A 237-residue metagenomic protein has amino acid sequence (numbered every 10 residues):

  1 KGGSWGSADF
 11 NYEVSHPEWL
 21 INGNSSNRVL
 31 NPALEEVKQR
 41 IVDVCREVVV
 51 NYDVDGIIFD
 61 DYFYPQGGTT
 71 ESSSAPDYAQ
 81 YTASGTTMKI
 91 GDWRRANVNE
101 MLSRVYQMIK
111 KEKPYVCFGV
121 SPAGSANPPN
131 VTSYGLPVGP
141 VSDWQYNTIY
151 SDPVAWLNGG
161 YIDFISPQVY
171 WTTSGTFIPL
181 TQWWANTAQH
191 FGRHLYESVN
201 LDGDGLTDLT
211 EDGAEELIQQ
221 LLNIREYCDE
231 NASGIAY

Functional and structural regions predicted by a protein language model:
K1-E47, N51, N147-S151: Active-site-adjacent "subsite" loops/lids of carbohydrate-active enzymes
K1-G2, I58-P65, G91-Y146, R193-D204: Aromatic-lined carbohydrate-recognition surfaces of secreted/lumenal glycan-active proteins
G2-N24, Y62-T86, V131-S142: Aromatic- and acidic-residue-enriched segments that line the glycan-binding/catalytic groove of carbohydrate-active
G23-V42, T86-V98, V141, I165-T173 (+2 more regions): The substrate-binding groove and active-site-proximal loops of carbohydrate-active enzymes, especially glycoside
I41, V48, I57-D60, I109 (+3 more regions): Conserved, mostly hydrophobic/aromatic
C45-V49, N99-Q107, P153-V154, I178-A185 (+1 more regions): Generic structural signal for well-ordered alpha-helices, preferentially at hydrophobic/aromatic core positions
D55, D60, P76-M88, W144-G175: Aromatic- and acid-rich polysaccharide-binding/catalytic face of secreted or lumenal carbohydrate-active enzymes
Y150-T176, W184-Y237: Substrate-binding cleft of secreted/luminal carbohydrate-active enzymes
